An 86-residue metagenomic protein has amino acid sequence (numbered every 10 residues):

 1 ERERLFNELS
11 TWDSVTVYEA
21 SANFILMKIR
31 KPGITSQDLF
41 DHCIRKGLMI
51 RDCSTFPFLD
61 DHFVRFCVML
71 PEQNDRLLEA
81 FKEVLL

Functional and structural regions predicted by a protein language model:
E3, L9-K46, V68: Conserved PLP-binding catalytic core of the aspartate aminotransferase-like
R4-L5, R76: Hydrophobic side chains within alpha-helical segments
D13, D52-S54: Short, well-ordered turn and helix-capping elements at secondary-structure junctions
I29-I34, S54-D60: Short, charged helix-to-loop "capping" segments that act as catalytic/coupling loops
R45-L48, T55-L86: PLP-dependent enzyme catalytic core of the Aspartate aminotransferase-like
